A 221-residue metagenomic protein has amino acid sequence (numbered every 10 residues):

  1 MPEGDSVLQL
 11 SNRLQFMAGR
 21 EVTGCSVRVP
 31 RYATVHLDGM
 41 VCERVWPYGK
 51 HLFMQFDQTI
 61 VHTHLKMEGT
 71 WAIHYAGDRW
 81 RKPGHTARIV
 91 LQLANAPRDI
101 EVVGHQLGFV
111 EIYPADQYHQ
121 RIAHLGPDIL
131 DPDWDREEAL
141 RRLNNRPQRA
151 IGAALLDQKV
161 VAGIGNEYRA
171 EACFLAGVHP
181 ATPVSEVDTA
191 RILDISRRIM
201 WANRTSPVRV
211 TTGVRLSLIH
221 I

Functional and structural regions predicted by a protein language model:
M1-I219: Structured catalytic/nucleic-acid-binding cores of DNA maintenance enzymes
